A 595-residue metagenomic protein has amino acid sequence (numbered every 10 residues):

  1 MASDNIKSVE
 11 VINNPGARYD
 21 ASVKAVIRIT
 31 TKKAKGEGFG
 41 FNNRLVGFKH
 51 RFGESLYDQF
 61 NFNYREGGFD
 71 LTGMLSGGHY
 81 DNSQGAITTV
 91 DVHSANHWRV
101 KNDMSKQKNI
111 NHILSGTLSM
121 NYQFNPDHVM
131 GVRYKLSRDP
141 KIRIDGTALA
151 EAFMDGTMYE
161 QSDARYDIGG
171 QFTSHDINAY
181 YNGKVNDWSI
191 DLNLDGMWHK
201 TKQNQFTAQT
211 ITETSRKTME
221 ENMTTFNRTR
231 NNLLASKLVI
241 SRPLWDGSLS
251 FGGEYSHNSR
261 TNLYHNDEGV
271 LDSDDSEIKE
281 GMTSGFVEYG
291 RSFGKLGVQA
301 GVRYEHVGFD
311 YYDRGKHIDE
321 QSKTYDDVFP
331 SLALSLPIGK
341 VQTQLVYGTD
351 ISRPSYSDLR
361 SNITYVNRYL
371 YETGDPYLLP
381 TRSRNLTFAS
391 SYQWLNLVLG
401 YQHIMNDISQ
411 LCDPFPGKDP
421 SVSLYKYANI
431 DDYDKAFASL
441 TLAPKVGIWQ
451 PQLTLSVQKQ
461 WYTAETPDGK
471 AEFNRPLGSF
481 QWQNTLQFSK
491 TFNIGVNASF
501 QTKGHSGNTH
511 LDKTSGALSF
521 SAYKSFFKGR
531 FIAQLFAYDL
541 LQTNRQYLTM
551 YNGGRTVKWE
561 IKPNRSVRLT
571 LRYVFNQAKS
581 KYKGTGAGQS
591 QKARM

Functional and structural regions predicted by a protein language model:
M1, V11, A21-L45, L56-D58: N-terminal periplasmic accessory domains that precede and gate Gram-negative outer-membrane beta-barrel machines
T31-R44, G85, T89, N102 (+8 more regions): Surface-exposed extracellular loop regions of Gram-negative outer-membrane beta-barrel proteins
L45-K49, E66, G77-D81, L136-P140 (+17 more regions): Transmembrane beta-strands of outer-membrane beta-barrel pores
G53-G85, H97-D145, T173-H175, G183 (+2 more regions): Transmembrane beta-barrel wall of Gram-negative outer-membrane proteins
S115-D139, R165-R314, P337, V341-Q342 (+2 more regions): Face-selective signature of the C-terminal outer-membrane beta-barrel domain
L233-K237, M282-S284, L379, N385 (+2 more regions): Outer membrane beta-barrel strand-and-loop segments of large Gram-negative receptors, especially TonB-dependent
E277-E280, E320-K323, I351-M405, S423-A436 (+1 more regions): Outer-membrane beta-barrel signature, preferentially recognizing the C-terminal barrel domain of Gram-negative
F526-M595: C-terminal beta-signal and adjacent terminal beta-strands/loops of Gram-negative outer-membrane beta-barrel proteins
